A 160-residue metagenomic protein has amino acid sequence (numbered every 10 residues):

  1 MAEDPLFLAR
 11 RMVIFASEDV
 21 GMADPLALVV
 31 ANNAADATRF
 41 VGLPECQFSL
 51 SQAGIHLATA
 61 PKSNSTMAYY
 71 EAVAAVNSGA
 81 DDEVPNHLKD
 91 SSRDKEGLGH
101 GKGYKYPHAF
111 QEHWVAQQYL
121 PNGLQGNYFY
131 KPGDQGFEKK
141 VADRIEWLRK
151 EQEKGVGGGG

Functional and structural regions predicted by a protein language model:
M1-E112, P121-G160: Terminal-proximal interaction/regulatory segments of ATP-powered molecular machines
